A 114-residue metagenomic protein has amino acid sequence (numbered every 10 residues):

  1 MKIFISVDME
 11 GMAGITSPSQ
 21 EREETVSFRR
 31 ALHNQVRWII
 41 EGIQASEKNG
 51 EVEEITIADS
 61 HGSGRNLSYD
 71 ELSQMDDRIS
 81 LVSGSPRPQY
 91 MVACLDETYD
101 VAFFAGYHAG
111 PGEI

Functional and structural regions predicted by a protein language model:
M1-I3: Extreme N-terminal starter segment of soluble prokaryotic enzymes
I5-T25: Generic N-terminal amphipathic, Lys/Arg-enriched alpha-helix
S6-V7, A58-D59, A102-Y107: Short beta-strand segments
Q20-E41: Short catalytic helix/loop segments, enriched in acidic residues and glycine and frequently bearing histidine
S46-I57: Flexible, glycine/charged-enriched surface loops at secondary-structure junctions
G62-D76: Glycine-rich loop at the start of a catalytic domain that most often binds anionic cofactors/ligands
S73-L95: A glycine-rich helix N-cap at a beta->alpha junction
Y90-I114: Internal, conserved structured core segments that host functional sites
